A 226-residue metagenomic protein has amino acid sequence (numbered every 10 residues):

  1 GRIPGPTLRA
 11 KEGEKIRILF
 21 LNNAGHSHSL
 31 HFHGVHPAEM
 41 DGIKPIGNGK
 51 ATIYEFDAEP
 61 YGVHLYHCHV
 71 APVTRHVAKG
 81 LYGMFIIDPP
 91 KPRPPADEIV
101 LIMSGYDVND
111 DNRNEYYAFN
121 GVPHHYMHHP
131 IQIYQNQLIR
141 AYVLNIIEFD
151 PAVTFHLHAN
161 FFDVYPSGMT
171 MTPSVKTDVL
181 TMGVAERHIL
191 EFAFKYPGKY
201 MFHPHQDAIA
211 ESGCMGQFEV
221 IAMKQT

Functional and structural regions predicted by a protein language model:
G1-T226: Copper-binding active sites and cupredoxin-like electron-transfer domains, recognizing His/Cys-rich ligand loops
